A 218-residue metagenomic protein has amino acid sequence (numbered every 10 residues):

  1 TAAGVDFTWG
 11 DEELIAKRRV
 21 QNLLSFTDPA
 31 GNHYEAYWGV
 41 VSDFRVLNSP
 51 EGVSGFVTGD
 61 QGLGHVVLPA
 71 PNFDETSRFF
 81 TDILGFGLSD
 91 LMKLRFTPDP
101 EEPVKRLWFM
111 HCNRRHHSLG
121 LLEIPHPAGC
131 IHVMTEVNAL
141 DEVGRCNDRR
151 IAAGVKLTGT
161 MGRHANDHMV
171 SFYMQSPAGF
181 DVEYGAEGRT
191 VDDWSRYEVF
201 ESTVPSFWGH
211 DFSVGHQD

Functional and structural regions predicted by a protein language model:
T1-A3, N22-D28, G62-P71, P125-I151 (+1 more regions): Vicinal oxygen chelate
A3-G62, K105-F109, G154-D218: Vicinal oxygen chelate
G31, D43, F73-E75, R115-H117 (+4 more regions): Generic "edge-of-domain/loop-turn" microfeature
A36, A70-F73, R150, D181: Functionally constrained cores in energy, signaling, and assembly domains
Y37, R78-D82, S89, F109 (+5 more regions): A structural feature that tracks compact, well-ordered secondary-structure segments with a strong bias toward
R45-P50, F80, L94, P100-E102 (+6 more regions): General "foldedness" signal
P69-H116: Core segments of cupin and vicinal oxygen chelate
P100-H168: A compositional/structural signature marking long, glycine- and acidic/polar-rich segments with frequent tryptophans
